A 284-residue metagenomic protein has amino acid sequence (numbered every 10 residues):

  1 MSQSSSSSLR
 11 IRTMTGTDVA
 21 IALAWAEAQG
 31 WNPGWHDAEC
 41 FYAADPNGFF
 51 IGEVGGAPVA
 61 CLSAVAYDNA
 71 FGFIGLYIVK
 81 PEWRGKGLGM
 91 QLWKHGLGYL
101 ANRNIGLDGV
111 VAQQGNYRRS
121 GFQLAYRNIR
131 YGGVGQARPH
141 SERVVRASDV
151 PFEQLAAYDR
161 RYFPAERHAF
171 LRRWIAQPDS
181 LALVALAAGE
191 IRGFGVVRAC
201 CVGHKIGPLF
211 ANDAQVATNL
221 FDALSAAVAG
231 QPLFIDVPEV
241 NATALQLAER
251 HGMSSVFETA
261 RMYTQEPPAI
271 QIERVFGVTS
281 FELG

Functional and structural regions predicted by a protein language model:
M1-S8, T15-A20, C40, E53-V54 (+6 more regions): Intrinsically disordered, low-complexity, positively biased terminal segments
P33-A38, N47, S63: N-terminal, Lys/Arg-enriched amphipathic/low-complexity engagement segments that precede the first folded domain
Q91-S141: Hydrophobic alpha-helical segments and helix pairs
